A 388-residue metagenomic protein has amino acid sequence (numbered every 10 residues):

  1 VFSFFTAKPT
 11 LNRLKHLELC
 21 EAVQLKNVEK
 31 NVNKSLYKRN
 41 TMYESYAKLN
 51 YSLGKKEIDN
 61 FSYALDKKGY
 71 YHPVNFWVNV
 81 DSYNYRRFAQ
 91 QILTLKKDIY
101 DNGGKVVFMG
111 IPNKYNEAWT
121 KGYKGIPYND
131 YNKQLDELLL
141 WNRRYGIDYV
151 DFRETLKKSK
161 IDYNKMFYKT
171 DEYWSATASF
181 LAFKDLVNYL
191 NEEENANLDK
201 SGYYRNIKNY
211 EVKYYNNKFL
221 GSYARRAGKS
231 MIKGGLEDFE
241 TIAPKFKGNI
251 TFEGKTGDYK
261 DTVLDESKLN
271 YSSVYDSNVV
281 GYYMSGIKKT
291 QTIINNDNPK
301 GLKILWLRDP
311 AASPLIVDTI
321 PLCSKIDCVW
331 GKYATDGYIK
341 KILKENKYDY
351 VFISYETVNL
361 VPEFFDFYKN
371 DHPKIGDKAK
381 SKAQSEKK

Functional and structural regions predicted by a protein language model:
V1-K388: Extracellular glycan-modifying ectodomains
